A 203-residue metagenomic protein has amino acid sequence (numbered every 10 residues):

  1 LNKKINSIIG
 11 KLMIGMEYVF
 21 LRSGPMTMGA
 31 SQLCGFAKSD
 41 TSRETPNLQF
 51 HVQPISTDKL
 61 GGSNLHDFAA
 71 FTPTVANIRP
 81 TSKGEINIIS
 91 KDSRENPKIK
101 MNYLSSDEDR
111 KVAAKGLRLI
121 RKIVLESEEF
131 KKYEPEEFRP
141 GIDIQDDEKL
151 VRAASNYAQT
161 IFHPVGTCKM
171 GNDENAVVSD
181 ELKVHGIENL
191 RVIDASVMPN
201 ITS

Functional and structural regions predicted by a protein language model:
L1: Predominantly flavin-linked oxidoreductase catalytic cores and closely associated redox partners
I5-S203: FAD-dependent oxidoreductase catalytic-site/capping-region signature
